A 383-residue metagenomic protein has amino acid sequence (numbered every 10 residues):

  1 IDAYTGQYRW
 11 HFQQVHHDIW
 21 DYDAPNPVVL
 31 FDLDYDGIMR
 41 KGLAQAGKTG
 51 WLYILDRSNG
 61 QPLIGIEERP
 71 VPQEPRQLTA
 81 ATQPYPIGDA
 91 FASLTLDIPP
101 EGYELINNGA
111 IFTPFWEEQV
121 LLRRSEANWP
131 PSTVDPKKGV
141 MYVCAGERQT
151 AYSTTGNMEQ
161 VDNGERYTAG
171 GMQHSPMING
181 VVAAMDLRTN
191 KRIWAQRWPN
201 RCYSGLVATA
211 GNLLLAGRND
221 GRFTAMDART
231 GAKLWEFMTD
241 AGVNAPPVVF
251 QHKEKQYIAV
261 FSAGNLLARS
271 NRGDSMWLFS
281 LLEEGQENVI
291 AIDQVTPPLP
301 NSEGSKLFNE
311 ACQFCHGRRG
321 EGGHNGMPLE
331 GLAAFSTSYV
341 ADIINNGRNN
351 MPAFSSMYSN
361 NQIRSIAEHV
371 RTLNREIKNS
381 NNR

Functional and structural regions predicted by a protein language model:
I1-T296: Beta-sheet-rich non-transmembrane sensory/scaffold domains
W20, T296-P300, L332, Y358: Extracytoplasmic/periplasmic, Sec-exported soluble proteins
G50, E303, L307, Y339 (+1 more regions): Extracytoplasmic/secreted proteins, especially bacterial periplasmic and envelope-associated proteins
A145, A311-C312, H316, G347-R348 (+1 more regions): Sec/Tat-exported extracytoplasmic proteins
W194, F308, F354, H369-V370: Conserved hydrophobic/aromatic "anchor" residues that stabilize well-ordered secondary structure elements
E287-L307, S380-R383: Electrostatic cytochrome c docking/interface patches
S305, F314-N350, F354-M357: Gly/Gly-Pro-rich "capping" loops immediately C-terminal to redox-active cysteine motifs in periplasmic/lumenal
I344, S356-R383: C-terminal capping alpha-helices of c-type cytochrome domains
